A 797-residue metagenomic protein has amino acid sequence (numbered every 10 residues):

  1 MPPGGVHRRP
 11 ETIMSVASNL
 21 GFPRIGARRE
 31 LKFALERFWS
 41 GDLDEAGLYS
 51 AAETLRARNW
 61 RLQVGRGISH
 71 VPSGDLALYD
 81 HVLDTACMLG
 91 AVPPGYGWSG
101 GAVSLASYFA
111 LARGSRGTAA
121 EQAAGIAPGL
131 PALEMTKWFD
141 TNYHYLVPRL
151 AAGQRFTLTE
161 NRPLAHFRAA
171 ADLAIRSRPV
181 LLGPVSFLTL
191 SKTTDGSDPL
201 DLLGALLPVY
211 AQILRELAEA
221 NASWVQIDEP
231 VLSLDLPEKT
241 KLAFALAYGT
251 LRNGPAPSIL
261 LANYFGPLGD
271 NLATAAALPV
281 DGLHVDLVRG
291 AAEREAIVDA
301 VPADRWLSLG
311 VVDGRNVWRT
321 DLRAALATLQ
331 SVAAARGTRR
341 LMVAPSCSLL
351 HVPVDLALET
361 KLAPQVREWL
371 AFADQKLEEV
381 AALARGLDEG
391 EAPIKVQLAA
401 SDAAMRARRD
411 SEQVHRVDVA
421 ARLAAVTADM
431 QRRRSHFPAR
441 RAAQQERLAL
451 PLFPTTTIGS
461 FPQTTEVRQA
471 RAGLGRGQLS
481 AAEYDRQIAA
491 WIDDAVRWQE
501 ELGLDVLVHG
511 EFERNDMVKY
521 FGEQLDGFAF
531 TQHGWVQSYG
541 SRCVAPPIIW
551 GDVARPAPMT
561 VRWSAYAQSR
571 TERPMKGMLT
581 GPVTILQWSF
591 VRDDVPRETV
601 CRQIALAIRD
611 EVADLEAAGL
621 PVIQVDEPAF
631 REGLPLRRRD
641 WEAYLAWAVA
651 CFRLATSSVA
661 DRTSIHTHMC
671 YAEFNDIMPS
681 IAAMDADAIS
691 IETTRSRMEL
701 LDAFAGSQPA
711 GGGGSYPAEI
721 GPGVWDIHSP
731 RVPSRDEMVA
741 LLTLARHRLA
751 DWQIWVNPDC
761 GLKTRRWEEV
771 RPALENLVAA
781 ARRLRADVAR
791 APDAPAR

Functional and structural regions predicted by a protein language model:
V6-R797: Domain-level signal for soluble alpha/beta catalytic cores
